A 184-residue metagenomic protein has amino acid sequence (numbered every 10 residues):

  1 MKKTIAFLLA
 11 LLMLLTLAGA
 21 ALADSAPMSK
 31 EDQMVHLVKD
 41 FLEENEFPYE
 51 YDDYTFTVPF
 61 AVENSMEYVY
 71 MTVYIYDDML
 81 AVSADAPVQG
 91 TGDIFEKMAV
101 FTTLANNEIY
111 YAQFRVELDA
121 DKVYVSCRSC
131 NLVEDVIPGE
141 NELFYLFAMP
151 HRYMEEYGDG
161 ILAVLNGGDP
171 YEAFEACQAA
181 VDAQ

Functional and structural regions predicted by a protein language model:
M1-T4, L8: Positively charged n-region of N-terminal signal peptides that target proteins for export
L15-P27: Sec-dependent signal peptide cleavage junction
D24-D40, D85-P87: Terminal, regulation- and interaction-focused segments at domain boundaries
D40-V88: Ser/Thr-rich, low-complexity intrinsically disordered terminal regions
A84-S129: Short, internal acidic amphipathic alpha-helical interface segments that mediate docking to partner proteins
V133-A148: A short acidic/glycine-rich loop-to-helix N-cap element
H151-E155: Helix-rich interaction surfaces within compact, conserved domain-sized segments that mediate assembly or partner
L162-Q184: Short, highly charged C-terminal tails/helix-capping segments
